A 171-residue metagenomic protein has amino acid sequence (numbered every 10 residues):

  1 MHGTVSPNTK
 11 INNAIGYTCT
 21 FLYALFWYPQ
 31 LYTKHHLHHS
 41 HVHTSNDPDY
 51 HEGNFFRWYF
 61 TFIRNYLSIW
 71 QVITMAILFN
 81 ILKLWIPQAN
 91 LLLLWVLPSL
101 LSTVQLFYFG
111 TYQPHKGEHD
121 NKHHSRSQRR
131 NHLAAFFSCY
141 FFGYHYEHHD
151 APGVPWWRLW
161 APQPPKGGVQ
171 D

Functional and structural regions predicted by a protein language model:
S6-R57, K116-D171: Membrane-proximal soluble regions of multi-pass membrane proteins
T44-Y140: Hydrophobic transmembrane alpha-helical segments that form the core helix bundle of multi-pass membrane enzymes
